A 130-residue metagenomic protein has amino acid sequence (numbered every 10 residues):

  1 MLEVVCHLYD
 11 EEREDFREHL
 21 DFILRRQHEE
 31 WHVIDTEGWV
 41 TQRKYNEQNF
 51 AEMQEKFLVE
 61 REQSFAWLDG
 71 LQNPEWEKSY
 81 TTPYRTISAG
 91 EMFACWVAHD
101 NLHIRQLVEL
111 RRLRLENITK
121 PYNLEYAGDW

Functional and structural regions predicted by a protein language model:
M1-T36, S79-W130: Short, contiguous alpha-helical
E37-E77, E91-W96, I104-Q106: Acidic/histidine-rich alpha-helical segments that form the ligand environment of transition-metal centers
